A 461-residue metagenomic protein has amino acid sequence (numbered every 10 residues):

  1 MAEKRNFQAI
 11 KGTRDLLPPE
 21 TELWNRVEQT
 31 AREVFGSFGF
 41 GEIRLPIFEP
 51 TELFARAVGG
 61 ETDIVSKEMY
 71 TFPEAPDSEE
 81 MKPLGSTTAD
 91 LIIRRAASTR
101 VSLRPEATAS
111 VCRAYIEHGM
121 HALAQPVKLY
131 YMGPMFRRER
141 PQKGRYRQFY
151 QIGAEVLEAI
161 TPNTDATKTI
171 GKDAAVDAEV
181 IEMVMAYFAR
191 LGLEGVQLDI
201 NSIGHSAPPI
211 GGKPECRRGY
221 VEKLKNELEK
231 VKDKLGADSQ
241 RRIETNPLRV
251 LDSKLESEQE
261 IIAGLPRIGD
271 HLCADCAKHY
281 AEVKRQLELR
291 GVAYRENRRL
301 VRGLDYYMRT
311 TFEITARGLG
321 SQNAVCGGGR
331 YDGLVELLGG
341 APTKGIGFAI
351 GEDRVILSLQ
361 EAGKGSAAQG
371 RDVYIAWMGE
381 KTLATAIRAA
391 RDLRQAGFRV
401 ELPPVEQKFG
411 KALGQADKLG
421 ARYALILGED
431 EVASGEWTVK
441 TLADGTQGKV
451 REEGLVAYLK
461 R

Functional and structural regions predicted by a protein language model:
M1-R461: TRNA-recognition modules of translation machinery and tRNA-sensing kinases, especially anticodon-binding
